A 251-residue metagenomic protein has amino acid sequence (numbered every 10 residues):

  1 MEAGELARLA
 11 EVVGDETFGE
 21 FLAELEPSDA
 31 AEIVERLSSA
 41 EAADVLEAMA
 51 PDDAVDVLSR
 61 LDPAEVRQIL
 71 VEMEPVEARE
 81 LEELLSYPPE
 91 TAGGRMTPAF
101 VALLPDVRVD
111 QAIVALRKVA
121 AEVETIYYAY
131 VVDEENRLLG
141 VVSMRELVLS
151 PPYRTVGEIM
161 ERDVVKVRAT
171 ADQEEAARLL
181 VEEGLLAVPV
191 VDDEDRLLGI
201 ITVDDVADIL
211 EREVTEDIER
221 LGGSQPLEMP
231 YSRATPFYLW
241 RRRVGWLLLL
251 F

Functional and structural regions predicted by a protein language model:
M1-P226: Hydrophobic packing positions in regular secondary-structure scaffolds
P226, P230-F251: Core alpha-helical transmembrane segments of integral membrane proteins
